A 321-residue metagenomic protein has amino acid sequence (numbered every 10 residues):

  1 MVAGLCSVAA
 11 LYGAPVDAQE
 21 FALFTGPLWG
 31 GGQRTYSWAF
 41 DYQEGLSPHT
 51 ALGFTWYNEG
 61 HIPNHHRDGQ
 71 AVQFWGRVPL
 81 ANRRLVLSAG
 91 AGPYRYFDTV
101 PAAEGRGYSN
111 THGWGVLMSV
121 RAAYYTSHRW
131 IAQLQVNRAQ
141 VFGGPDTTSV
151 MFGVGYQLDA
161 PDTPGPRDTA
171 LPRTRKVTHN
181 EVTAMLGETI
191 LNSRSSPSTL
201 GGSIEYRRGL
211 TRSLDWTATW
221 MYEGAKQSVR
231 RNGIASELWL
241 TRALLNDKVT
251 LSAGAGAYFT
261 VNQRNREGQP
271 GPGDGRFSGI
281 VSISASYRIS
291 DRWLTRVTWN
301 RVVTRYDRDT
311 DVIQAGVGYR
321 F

Functional and structural regions predicted by a protein language model:
G13-I62, G76, R84, S149-R208 (+1 more regions): Short glycine/proline- and aromatic-enriched beta-strand/turn motifs that initiate or cap beta-hairpins
Q19-E20, P48-F54, N82-L87, Y124-L134 (+5 more regions): Repeated loop/turn-to-beta-strand initiation elements of outer-membrane beta-barrel proteins
E20-G26, G53-Y57, S88-Y94, Q133-N137 (+6 more regions): Transmembrane beta-strands of outer-membrane beta-barrel proteins
L28-G30, E59-H61, Y94-D98, A139-F142 (+5 more regions): Structural signature of outer-membrane beta-barrel domains
G30-R34, I62-G69, Y108-W114, F142-T148 (+4 more regions): Replace "Gram-negative outer membrane beta-barrel proteins" with "bacterial and organellar outer membrane beta-barrel
Y36-F40, D68-F74, V116-V120, T148-V154 (+4 more regions): Hydrophobic, lipid-facing positions within transmembrane beta-strands of outer-membrane proteins
E44, G76-L80, Y124, R138 (+8 more regions): Residue-level signature of outer-membrane beta-barrel architecture
L46-A103, S203-G268: Gram-negative (and chloroplast) outer-membrane scaffold detector with strong preference for beta-barrel transmembrane
